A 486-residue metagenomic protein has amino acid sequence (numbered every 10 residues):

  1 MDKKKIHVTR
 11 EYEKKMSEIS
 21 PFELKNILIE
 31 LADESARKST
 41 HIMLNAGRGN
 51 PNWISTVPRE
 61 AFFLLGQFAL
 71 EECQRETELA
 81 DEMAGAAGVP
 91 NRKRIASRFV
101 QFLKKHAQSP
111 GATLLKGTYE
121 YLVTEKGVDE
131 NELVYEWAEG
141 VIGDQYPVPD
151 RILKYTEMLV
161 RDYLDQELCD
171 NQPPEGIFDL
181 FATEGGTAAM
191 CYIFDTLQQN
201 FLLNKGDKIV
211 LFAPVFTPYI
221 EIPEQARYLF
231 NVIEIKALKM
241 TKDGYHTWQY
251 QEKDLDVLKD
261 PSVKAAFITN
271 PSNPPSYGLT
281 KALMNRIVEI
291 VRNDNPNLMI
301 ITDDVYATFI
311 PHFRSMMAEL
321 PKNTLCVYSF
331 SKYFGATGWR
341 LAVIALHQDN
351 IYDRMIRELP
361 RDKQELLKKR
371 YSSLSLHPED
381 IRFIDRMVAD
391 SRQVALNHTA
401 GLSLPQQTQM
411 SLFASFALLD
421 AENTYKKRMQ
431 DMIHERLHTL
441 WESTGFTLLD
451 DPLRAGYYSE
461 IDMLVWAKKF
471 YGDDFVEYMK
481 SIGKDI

Functional and structural regions predicted by a protein language model:
D2-I486: PLP-dependent class I/II
